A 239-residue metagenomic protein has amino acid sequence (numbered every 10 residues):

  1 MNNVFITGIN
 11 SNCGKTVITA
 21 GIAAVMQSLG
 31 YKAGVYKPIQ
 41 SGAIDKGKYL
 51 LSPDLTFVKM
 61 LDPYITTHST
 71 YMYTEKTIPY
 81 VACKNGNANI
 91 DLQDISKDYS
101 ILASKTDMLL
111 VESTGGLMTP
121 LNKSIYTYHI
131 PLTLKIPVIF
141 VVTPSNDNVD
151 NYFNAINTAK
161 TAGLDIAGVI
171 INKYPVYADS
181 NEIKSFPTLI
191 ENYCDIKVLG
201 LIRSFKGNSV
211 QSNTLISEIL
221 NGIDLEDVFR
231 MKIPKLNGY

Functional and structural regions predicted by a protein language model:
M1-F5: Extreme N-terminal starter segment of soluble prokaryotic enzymes
I6-T19: Glycine-rich phosphate-binding P-loop
V17-N89, S100-I101: N-terminal phosphate/diphosphate-binding loop that engages ATP/GTP or pyrophosphate donors across diverse enzyme folds
K32-A33, L109, V138, I166-A167: Hydrophobic anchor at the start of a short beta-strand that flanks the dinucleotide cofactor-binding loop
K37, I139-V142, A167-K173: Short internal beta-strands
I78-L121, Y128: Phosphate-binding/switch loop-helix module in NTP-utilizing enzymes
N122-S145: Inter-motif core of Ras-like GTPase G domains
N157-Y239: C-terminal lobe/tail of nucleotide-utilizing enzymes
